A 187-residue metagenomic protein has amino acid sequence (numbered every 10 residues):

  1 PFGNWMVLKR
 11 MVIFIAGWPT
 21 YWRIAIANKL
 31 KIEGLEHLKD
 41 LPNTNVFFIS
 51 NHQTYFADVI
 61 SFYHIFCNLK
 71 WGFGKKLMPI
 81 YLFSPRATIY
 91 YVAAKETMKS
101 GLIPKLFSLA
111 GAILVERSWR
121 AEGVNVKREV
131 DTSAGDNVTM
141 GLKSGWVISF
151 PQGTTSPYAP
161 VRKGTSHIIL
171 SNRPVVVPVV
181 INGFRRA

Functional and structural regions predicted by a protein language model:
P1-W5: A short, surface-exposed helix-loop junction/capping segment
M6-A25, P104, S108: Short hydrophobic helices that act as membrane-entry/anchoring signals
I26-A187: Soluble catalytic domains of membrane acyltransferases
